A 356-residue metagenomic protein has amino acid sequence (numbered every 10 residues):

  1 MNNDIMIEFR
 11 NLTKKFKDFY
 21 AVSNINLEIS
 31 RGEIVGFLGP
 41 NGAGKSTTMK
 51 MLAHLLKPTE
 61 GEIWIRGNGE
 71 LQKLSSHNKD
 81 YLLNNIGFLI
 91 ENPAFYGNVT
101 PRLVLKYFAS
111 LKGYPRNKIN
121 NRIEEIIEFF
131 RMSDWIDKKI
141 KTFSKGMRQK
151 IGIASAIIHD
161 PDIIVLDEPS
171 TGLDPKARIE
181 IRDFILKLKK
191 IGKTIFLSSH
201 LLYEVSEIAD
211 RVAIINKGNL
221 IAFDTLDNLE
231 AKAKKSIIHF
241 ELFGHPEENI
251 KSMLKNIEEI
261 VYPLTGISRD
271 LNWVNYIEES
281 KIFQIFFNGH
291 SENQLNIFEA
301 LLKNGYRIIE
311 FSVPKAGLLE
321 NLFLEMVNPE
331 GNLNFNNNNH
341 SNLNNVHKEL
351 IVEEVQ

Functional and structural regions predicted by a protein language model:
I5-I7, K14-L197, L202-N216, A222: ABC transporter nucleotide-binding domains
E62-Q72, N256-L264, P329-E330: Short regulatory "switch" loops immediately downstream of catalytic or recognition motifs within protein catalytic
H77, Y96, Y203, I221 (+3 more regions): Short alpha-helical
R131, D270-V274, R307-S312: A short linear hydrophobic-aromatic micro-motif
R182-Q284, N288: ABC transporter nucleotide-binding domain
G289-Q356: C-terminal coupling/interaction segments
